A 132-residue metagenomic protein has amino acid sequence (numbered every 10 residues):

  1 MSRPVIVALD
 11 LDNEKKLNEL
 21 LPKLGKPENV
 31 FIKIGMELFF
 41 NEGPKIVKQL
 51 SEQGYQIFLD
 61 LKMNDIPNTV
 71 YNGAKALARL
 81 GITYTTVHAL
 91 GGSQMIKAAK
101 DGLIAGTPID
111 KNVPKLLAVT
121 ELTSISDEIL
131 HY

Functional and structural regions predicted by a protein language model:
M1-D10, P22, P27-F31: Generic N-terminal amphipathic, Lys/Arg-enriched alpha-helix
S2, T69-Y132: Conserved anion-binding
V5-L9, I32-I34, I57-L61, T85-V87 (+1 more regions): Hydrophobic faces of well-ordered beta-strands that scaffold small-molecule active sites in alpha/beta enzyme cores
L11-N13, M36-F40, M63-D65, G91 (+1 more regions): Active-site-proximal loop/turn and secondary-structure-junction residues that shape catalytic pockets, frequently
D12-L24, N68-A76: Short, acidic/polar
K26-E28, E52-Y55, A105-N112: Short helix-capping segments at alpha-helix termini
N29-Y84: Metabolite-binding pocket within alpha/beta catalytic cores that recognizes anionic/polar moieties
